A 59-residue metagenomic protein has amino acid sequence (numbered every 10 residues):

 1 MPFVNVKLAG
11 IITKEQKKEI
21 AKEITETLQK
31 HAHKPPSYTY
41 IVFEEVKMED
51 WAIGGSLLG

Functional and structural regions predicted by a protein language model:
P2-G59: A domain-level signal for the structural core that forms small-molecule/cofactor-binding pockets and catalytic centers
